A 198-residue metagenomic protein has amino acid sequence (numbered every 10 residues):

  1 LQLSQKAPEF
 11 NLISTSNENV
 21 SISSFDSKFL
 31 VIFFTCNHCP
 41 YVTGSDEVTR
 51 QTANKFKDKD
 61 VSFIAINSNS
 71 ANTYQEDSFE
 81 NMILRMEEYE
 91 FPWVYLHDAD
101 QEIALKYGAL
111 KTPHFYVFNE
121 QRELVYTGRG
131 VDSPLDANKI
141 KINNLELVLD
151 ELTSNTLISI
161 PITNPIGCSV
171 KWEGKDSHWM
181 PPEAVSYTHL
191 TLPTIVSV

Functional and structural regions predicted by a protein language model:
L1-S27, V131-Y187: Non-globular targeting/processing and membrane-anchoring segments
F25-P40: Short active-site neighborhood of thiol/selenol oxidoreductases, capturing the structured segment around
C36-D46, C168-K171, L190: Short, thiol/selenol-centered motifs that function as redox-active sites or metal-ligating centers
C39-P40, S68-T73, D132-D136: Short histidine/acidic/glycine/proline-rich micro-motifs that form metal- and phosphate-coordinating active-site loops
T43-E88, E102-A104: Structural microenvironment flanking redox-active thiols in thiol-disulfide oxidoreductases
I83-T112, Y116-F118, L124-V125: Short, internal strand/loop/helix patches that form the active-site neighborhood or redox-interaction surface
T188-T194: Conserved small/polar residues in nucleotide/adenosyl-binding loops
